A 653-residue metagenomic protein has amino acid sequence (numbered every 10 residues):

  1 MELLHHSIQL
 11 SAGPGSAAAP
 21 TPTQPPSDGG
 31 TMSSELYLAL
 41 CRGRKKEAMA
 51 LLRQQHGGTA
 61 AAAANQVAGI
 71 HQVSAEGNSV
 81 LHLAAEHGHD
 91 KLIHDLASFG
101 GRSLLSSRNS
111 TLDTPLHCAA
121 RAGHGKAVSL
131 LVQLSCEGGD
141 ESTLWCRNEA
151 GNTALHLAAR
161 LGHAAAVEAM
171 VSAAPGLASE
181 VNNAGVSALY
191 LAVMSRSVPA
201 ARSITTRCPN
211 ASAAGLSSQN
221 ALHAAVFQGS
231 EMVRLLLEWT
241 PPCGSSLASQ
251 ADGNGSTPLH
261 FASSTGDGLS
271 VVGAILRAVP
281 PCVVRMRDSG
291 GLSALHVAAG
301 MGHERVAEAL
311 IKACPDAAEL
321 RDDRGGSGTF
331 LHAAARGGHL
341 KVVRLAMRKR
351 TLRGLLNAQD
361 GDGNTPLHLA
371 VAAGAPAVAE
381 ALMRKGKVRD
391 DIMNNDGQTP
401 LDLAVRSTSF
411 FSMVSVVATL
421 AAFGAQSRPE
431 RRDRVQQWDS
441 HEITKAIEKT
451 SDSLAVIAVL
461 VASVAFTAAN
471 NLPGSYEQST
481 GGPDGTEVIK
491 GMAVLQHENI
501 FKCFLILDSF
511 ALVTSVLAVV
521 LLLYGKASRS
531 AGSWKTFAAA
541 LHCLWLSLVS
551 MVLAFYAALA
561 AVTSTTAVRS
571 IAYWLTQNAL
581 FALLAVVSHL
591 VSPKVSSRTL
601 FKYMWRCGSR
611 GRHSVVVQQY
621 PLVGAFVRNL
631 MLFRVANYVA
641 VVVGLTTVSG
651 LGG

Functional and structural regions predicted by a protein language model:
E2-G653: Regulatory and partner-binding modules of innate immune sensors/adaptors
